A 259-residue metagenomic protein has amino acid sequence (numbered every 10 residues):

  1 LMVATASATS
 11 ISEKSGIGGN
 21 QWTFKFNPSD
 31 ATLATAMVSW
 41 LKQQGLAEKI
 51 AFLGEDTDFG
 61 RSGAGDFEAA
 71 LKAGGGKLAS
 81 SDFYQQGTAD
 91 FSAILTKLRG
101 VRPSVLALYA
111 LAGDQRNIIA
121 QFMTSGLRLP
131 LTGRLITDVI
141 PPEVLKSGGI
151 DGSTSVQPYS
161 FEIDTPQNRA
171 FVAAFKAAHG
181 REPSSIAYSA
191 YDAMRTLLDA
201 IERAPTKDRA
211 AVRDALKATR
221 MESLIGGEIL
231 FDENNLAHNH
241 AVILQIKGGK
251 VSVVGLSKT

Functional and structural regions predicted by a protein language model:
L1-S80, P130-D151: Extracytoplasmic ligand/sensor domains, especially the bilobed periplasmic-binding protein
L33-A36, F83-K97, T165-R169: Structural motif
V38-S39, S92-T96, R116, R213: Short hydrophobic/charged patches on amphipathic alpha-helices used for structural packing and interfaces
L53-R61, S160-F161, P183-S189, E228: Extracytoplasmic "Venus flytrap"
P103-S125: Hydrophobic alpha-helical
I119-Y191, E202-P205, V251-K258: Extracellular/periplasmic periplasmic-binding protein-like sensory domains
A174-A187, L198-V253: Segments of small-molecule ligand-sensing domains
